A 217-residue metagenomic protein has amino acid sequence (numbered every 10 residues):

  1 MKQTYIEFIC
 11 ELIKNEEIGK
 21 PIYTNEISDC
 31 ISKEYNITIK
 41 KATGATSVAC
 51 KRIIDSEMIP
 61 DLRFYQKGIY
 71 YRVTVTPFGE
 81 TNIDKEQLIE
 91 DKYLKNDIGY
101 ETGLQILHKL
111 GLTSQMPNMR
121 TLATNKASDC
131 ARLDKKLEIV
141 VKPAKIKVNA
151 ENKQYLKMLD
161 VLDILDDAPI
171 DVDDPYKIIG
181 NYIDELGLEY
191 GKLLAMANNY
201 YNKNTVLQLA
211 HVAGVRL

Functional and structural regions predicted by a protein language model:
M1-K92: Short beta-edge/loop segments at beta->alpha junctions of small alpha/beta modules that act as binding/recognition
L12, E16, K92, L110-T113 (+2 more regions): Generic structural signal for hydrophobic core residues of well-folded globular domains
I31, I106-L107, I183, A210: Hydrophobic alpha-helix position signal
M58, S114, D184-G187: Short alpha-helix boundary/capping elements
N96-L104: C-terminal amphipathic alpha-helical segment
L104-K177: Conserved, surface-exposed functional patches that form binding/active-site neighborhoods
A144-L217: Hydrophobic alpha-helical interaction segments
